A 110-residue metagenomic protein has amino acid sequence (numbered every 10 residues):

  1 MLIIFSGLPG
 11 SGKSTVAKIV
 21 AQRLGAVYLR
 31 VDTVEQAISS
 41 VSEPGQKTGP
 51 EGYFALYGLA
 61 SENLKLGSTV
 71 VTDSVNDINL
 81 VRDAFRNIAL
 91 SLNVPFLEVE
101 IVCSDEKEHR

Functional and structural regions predicted by a protein language model:
L2: Walker A (P-loop) ATP-phosphate-binding motif of ABC ATPase nucleotide-binding domains
F5, T72: Hydrophobic anchor at the beta1->P-loop junction of P-loop NTPases
L8: P-loop (Walker A) phosphate-binding loop of NTP-binding proteins
S11-S68: Conserved substrate/cofactor phosphate-moiety recognition/catalytic segment in nucleotide-dependent phosphotransferases
S39, N79-D83: Short N-terminal helix/helix-N-cap motif within the alpha/beta-hydrolase-1
S61-K65, A89-V94: Conserved catalytic network of the ASCE P-loop NTPase/AAA+ motor domain
S74-N76: Short strand-turn motif at the edge of the Rossmann-like AdoMet-binding core
L92-H109: Conserved phosphate-donor/acceptor-positioning beta-strand/loop module used by diverse small-molecule
